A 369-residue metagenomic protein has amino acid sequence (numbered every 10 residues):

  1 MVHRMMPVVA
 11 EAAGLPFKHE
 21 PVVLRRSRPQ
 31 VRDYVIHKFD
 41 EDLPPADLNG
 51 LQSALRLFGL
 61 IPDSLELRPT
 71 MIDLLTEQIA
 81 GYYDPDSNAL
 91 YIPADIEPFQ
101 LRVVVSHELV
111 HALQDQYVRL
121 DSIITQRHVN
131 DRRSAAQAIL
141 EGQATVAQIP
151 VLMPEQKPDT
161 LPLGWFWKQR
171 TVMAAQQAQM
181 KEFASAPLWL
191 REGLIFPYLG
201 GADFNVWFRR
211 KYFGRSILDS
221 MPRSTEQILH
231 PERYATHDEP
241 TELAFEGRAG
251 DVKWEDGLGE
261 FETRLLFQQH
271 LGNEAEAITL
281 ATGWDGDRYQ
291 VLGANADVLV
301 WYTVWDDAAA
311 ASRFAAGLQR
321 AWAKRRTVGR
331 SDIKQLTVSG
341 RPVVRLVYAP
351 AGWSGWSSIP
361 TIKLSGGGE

Functional and structural regions predicted by a protein language model:
V2-L90, A94-F99: Auxiliary, metal-adjacent structural segments of Zn-dependent hydrolase domains
V2-M6, A10, V103-H107, E141 (+6 more regions): Extracytoplasmic/secreted envelope proteins and their assembly/folding machinery, especially bacterial periplasmic
M5, D115-D121, T125-M173: Post-HExxH zinc-binding segment in Zn-dependent metallohydrolases
K18-K38, R127-D131, P162-T171, P222-E226: Acidic helix-start/capping segments at beta-turn-to-alpha-helix junctions
L90-S106, V129-A136: Short pre-active-site segment immediately N-terminal to the catalytic Zn-binding motif
V104, E108-A112, Q116: Catalytic glutamate of the conserved HExxH
A178-Y302: Pan-zinc metallopeptidase signature
D285-E369: C-terminal soluble interaction/assembly domains
